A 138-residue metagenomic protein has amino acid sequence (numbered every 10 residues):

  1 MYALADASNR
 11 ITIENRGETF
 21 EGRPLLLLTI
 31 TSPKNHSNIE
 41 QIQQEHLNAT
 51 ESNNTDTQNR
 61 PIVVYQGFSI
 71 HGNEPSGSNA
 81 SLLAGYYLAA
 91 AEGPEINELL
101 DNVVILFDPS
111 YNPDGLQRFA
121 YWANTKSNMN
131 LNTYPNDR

Functional and structural regions predicted by a protein language model:
M1-P33: A non-catalytic alpha/beta surface segment that caps or lines the substrate-entry region of metallo-dependent hydrolase
Y2, D6-N9, G85-G93: Sec-exported extracytoplasmic/periplasmic mature domains
G17, L28-S32, I42-H46, E51-N54 (+3 more regions): Surface-exposed loop and adjacent secondary-structure segments within mature catalytic domains
G22, S69, F107: Divalent metal-coordination and catalytic microenvironments
P24, E40-Q41: Short, contiguous, well-ordered secondary-structure segments
N35-I39, E74-P75, L116-Q117: Short, solvent-exposed loop/turn elements at domain surfaces
G67-E74: Second-shell loop/turn segments in exported
